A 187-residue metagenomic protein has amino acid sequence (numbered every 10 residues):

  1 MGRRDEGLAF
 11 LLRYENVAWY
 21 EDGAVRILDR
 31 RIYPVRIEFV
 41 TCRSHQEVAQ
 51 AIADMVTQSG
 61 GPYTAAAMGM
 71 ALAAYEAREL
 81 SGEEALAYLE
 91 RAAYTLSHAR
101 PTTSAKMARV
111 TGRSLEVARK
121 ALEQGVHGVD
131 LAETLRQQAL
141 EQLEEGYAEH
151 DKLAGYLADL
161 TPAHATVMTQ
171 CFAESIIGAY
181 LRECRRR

Functional and structural regions predicted by a protein language model:
G2-Q50: Positively charged, low-complexity intrinsically disordered leader regions
Q50-R100, S104-R187: N-terminal active-site beta-alpha-beta segment that forms phosphate/nucleotide-binding and substrate-recognition loops
